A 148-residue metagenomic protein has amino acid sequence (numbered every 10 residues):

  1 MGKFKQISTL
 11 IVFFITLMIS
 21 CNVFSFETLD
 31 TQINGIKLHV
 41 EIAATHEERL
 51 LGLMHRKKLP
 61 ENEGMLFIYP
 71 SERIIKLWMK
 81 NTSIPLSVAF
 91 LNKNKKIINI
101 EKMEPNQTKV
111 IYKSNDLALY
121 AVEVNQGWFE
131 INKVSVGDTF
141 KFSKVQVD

Functional and structural regions predicted by a protein language model:
G2-I11: Bacterial N-terminal signal peptides that target proteins for export
V12-F13, V23-F24: Cleavable N-terminal signal peptides
S25-D148: Compact, glycine-rich, soluble single-domain proteins
